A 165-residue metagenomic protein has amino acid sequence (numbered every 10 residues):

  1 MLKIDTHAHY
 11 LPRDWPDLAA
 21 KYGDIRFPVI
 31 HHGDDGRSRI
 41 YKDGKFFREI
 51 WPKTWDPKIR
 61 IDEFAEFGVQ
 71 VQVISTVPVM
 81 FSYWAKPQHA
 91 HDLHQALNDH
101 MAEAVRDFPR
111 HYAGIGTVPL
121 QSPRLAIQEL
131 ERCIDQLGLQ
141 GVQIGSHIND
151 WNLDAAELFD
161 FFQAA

Functional and structural regions predicted by a protein language model:
M1-A164: Helix-coil boundary/capping segments in enzymes
